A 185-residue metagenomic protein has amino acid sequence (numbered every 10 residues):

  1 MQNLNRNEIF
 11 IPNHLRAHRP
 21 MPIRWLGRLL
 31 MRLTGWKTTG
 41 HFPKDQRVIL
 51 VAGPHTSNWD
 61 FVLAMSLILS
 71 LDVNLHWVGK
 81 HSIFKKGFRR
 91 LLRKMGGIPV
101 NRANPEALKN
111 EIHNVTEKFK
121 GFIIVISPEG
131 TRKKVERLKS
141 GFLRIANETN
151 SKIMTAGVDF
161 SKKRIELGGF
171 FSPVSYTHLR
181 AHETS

Functional and structural regions predicted by a protein language model:
M1-I49, V62, R89-G96, N110-H113: Membrane-anchoring hydrophobic helices of lipid-metabolizing enzymes
R6, R32, I165-F170, S185: Extended hydrophobic blocks
H41-A103, F160: Catalytic core of membrane glycerolipid acyltransferases/transacylases, capturing the structured, soluble-facing
R47-A52, N110-T149, I153, G157-F160 (+1 more regions): Conserved Motif II region of HX4D acyltransferases
H55, E129, H182: Histidine-centered divalent metal-coordination motifs
N101-E111: Glycine-rich, highly charged phosphate/nucleotide-binding loops
T177-T184: Conserved small/polar residues in nucleotide/adenosyl-binding loops
